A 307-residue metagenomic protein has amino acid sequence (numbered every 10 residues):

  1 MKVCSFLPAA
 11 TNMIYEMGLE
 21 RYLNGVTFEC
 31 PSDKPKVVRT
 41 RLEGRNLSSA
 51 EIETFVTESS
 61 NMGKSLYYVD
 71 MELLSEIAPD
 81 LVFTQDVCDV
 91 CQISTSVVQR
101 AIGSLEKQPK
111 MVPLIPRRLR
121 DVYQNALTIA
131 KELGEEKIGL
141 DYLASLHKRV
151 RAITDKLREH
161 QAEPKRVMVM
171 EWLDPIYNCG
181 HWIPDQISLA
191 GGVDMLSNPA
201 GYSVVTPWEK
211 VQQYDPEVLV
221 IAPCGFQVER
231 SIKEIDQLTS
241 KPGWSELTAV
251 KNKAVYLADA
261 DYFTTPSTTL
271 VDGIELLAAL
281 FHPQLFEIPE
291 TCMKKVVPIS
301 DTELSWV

Functional and structural regions predicted by a protein language model:
M1-V307: N-terminal ligand-binding lobe of clamshell/alpha-beta domains
